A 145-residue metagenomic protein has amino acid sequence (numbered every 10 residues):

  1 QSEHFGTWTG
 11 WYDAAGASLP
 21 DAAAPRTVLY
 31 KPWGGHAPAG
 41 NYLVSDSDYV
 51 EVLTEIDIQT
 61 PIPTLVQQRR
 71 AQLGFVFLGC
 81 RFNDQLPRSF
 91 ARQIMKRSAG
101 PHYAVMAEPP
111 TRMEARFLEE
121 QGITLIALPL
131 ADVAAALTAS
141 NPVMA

Functional and structural regions predicted by a protein language model:
Q1-A145: SIR2/sirtuin NAD+-dependent deacylase catalytic core
